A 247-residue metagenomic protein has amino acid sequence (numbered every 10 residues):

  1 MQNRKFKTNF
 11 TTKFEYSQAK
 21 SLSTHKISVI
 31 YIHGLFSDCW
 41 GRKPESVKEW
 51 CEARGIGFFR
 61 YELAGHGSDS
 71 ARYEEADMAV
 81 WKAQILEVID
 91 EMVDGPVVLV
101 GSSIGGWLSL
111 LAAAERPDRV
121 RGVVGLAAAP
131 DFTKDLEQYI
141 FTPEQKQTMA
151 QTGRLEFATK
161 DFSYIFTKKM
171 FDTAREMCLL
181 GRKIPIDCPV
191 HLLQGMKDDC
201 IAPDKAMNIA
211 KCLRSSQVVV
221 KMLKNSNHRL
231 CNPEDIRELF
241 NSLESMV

Functional and structural regions predicted by a protein language model:
M1-S23: N-terminal cap/lid segment of alpha/beta-hydrolase-fold proteins
K26-G34: Short beta-strand element of the alpha/beta-hydrolase
H33, V97, G101-S103, L126 (+1 more regions): Conserved alpha/beta-hydrolase "nucleophile elbow" surrounding the catalytic nucleophile
F36-K48, D204: The serine-hydrolase catalytic nucleophile loop
K48-S70: Conserved alpha/beta-hydrolase
H66-M92: Catalytic nucleophile-loop/oxyanion-hole region of alpha/beta-hydrolase and closely related hydrolase-like folds
G106-P117, V123: Short glycine-enriched nucleophile-adjacent loop and the immediately C-terminal alpha-helix near the catalytic center
R119-M222, N227-M246: The alpha/beta-hydrolase serine catalytic core
